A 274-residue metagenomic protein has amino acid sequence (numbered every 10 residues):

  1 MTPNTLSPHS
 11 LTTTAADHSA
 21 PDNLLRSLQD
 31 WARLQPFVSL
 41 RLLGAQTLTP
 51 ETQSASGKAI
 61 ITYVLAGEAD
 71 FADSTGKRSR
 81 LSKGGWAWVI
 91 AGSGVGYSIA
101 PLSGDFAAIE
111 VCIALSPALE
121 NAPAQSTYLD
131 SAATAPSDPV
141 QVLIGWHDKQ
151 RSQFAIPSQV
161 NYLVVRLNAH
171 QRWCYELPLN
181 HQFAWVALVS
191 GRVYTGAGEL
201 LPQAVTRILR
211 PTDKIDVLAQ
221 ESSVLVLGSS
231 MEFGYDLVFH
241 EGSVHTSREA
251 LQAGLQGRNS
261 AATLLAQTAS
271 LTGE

Functional and structural regions predicted by a protein language model:
M1-E51, S229-L237, E241-E274: Generic N-terminal segment detector
T14-T62, S131-R172: A short glycine-rich, His/Asp/Glu-containing loop-to-beta-strand
A45-D105: Extended, compositionally biased flexible segments
Q46-L48, K83-G84, G92, N168-R172 (+3 more regions): Tight coil/turn sites that cap or link beta-strands
S56-T75, K83-W86, N168-H170, E176-Q203: Glycine- and acidic-residue-biased ligand/ion/polar-headgroup-sensing regions
G92-L119, I208-F239: Ligand-binding loop in jelly-roll beta-barrel domains
P101-G145, S158: Non-heme Fe(II) oxygenase catalytic core, chiefly the N-lobe of the double-stranded beta-helix
C112-P117, I144-H147, R166-A169, V189-S190 (+1 more regions): Short, structured patches in soluble enzyme cores that scaffold and shape functional sites
